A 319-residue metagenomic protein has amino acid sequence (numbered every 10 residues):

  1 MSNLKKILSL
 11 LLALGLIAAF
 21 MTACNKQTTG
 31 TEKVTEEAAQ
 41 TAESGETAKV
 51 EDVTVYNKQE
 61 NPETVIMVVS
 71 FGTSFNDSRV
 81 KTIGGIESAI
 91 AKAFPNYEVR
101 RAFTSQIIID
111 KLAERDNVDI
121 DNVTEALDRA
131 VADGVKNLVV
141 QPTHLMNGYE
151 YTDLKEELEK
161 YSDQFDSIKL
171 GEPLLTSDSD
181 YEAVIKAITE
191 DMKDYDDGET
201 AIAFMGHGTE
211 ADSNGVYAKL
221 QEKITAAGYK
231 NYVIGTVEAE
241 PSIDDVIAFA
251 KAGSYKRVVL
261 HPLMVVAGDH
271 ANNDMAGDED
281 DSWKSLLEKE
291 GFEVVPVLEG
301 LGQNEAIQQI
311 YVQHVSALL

Functional and structural regions predicted by a protein language model:
M1-L11: Bacterial N-terminal signal peptides that target proteins for export
L10-A13, K81: Extended amphipathic secondary-structure runs
L14-A18: Alpha-helical transmembrane segments
A19-A23: C-terminal motif of bacterial Sec signal peptides marking the signal peptidase cleavage site
N25-L319: Active-site-proximal alpha-helix that buttresses catalytic centers in soluble enzyme cores
